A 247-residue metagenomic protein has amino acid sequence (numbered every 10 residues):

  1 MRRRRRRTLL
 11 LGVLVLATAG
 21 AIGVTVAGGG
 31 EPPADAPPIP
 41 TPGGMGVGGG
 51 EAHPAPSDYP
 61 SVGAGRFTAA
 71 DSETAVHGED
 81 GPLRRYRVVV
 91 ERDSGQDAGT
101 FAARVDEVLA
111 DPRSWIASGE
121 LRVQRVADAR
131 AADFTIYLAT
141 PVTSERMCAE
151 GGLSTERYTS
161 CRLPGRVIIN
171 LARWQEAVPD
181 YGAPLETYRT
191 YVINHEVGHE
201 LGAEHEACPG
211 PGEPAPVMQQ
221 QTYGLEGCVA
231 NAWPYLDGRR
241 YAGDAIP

Functional and structural regions predicted by a protein language model:
M1-D35, S57, R157-T159, V167 (+2 more regions): Metalloprotease/metallohydrolase-associated module, dominated by Zn2+-dependent proteases
M1-P112: N-terminal low-structure segments adjacent to metalloprotease catalytic domains across cellular compartments
S61, D80-P82, R130, L163 (+1 more regions): A short, polar/charged loop/turn motif at coil->beta-strand junctions and beta-hairpin connectors
G65, L121, A172, A215-P216: Flexible, active-site-adjacent loop/turn segments at secondary-structure boundaries
R92-G95, P141-E145, R173-E176, H199 (+2 more regions): Solvent-exposed loop/turn segments at secondary-structure junctions within structured extracellular/periplasmic domains
G99, A103-Y188: Metzincin-family zinc-dependent endopeptidase catalytic domain
E107-I116, E200, E204, Q221-G224: Structured segments of extracytoplasmic/periplasmic soluble domains in secreted or envelope-associated proteins
E186-E204: Active-site recognition of the HExxH zinc-binding catalytic motif
